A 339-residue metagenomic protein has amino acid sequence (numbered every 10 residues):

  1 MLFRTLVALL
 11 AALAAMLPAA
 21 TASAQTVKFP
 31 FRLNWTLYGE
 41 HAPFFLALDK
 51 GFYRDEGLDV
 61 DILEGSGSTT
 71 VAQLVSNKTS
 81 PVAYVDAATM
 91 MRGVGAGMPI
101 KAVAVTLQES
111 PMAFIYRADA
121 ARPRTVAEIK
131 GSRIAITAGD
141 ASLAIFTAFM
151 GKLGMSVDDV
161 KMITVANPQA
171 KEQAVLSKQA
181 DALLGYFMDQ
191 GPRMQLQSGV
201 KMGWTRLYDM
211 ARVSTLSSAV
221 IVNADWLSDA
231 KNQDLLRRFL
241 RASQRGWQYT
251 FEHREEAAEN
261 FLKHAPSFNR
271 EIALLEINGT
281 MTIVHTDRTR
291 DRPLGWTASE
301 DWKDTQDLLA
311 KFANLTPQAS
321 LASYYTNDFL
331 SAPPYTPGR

Functional and structural regions predicted by a protein language model:
M1-T5: Positively charged n-region of N-terminal signal peptides that target proteins for export
V7-P18: Bacterial N-terminal signal peptides
A19-A24: Boundary at the C-terminal end of the N-terminal hydrophobic targeting segment
Q25-S177, D181-M188, W204-Y208, S214: Short, glycine-/small- and polar/acidic-enriched structural segments that line small-molecule recognition paths
A88-T89, Q169-A174, Q179-S267: Pocket-lining segment of extracytoplasmic ligand-binding domains
V157-K161, M202-T205, Q233, A265-N278 (+1 more regions): Short, surface-exposed acidic
D229-F312: Secondary-structure end/capping motifs
W302-R339: Conserved C-terminal helix/tail region of periplasmic/extracytoplasmic solute-binding proteins
